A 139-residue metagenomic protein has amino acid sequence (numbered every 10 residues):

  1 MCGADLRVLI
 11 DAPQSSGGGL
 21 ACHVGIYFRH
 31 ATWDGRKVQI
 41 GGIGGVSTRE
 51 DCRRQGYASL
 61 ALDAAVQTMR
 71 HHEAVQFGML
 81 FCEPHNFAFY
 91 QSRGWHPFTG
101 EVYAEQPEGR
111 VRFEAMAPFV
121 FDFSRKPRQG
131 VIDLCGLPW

Functional and structural regions predicted by a protein language model:
M1-S47: A conserved beta-strand-loop-helix scaffold within acyl/acetyltransferase catalytic domains
I26-F28, D63-V66, T99-E105: Short acidic (Asp/Glu) patches
R49, E83: Residue-level recognition of the GNAT/N-acetyltransferase active site
C52-A64: Conserved acetyl-CoA pyrophosphate-binding loop and the N-cap/start of the following alpha-helix in GNAT-like
M69-C82: Conserved GNAT acetyl-CoA-binding A-motif
F81, Q91, H96-F119: Conserved catalytic-core motifs of GNAT/GCN5-like acyltransferases
R112-W139: Acidic/histidine-enriched, glycine/proline-rich intrinsically disordered or flexible terminal extensions
